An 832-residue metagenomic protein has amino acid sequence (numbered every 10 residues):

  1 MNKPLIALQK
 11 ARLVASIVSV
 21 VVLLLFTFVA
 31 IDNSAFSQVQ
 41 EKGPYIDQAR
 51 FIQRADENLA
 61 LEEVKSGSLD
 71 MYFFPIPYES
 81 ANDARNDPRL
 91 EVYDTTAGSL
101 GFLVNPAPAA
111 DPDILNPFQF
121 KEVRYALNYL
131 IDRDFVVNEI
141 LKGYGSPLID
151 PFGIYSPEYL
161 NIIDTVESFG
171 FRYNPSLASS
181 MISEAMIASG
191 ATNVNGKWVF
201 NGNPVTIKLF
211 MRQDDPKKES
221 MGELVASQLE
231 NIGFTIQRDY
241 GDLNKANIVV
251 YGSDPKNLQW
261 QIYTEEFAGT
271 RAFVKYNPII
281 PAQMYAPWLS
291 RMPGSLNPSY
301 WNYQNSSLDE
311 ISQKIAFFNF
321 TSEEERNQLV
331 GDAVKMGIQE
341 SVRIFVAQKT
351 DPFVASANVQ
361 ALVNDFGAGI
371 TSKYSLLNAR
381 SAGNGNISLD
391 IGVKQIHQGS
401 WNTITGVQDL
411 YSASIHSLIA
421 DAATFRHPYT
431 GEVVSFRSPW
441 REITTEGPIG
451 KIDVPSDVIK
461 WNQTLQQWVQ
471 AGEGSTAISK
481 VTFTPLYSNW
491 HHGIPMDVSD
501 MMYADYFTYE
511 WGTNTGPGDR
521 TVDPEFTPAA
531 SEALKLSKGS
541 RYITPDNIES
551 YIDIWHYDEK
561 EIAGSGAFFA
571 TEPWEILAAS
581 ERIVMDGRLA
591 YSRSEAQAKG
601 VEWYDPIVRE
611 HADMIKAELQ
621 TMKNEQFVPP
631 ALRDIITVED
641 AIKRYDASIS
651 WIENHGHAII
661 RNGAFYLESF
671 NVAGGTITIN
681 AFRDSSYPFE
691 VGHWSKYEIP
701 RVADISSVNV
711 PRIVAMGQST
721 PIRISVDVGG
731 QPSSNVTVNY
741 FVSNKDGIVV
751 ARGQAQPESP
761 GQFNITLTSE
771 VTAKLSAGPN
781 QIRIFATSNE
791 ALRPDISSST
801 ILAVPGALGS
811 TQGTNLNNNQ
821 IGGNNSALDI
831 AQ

Functional and structural regions predicted by a protein language model:
F36-D47, E79-S80, N86, P117 (+17 more regions): Surface-exposed, Gly/Pro/Thr- and Asp/Glu-enriched linker/hinge segments that connect structured elements
V39-N82, T235-Q237, V498, E690-R723: Ligand-site clamp/hinge motif
K42-G43, Q53, I76-S183, V199-N203 (+6 more regions): Local pocket/hinge segments that shape ligand/substrate recognition
A60-S68, I114-A126, L130, I452-P517 (+1 more regions): Aromatic- and charge-enriched surface segment that lines or borders ligand/interaction sites
E63-A81, R85-L90, N231-R291, G493: Periplasmic binding protein-like
Q119-N231, D332, N378-S381, S388-G392 (+3 more regions): Append "and occasionally in soluble cytosolic enzymes with long acidic Gly/Pro-rich linkers
Y125, V137-I140, Q237-A246, Y276-S356 (+11 more regions): Extracytoplasmic/peripheral linker and loop segments enriched in polar/acidic and small residues with frequent Thr/Pro
I280-Q283, F353-Q398, Q408-Y411, Y666-I677 (+5 more regions): Long beta-strand-rich cores associated with HINT superfamily self-processing modules
